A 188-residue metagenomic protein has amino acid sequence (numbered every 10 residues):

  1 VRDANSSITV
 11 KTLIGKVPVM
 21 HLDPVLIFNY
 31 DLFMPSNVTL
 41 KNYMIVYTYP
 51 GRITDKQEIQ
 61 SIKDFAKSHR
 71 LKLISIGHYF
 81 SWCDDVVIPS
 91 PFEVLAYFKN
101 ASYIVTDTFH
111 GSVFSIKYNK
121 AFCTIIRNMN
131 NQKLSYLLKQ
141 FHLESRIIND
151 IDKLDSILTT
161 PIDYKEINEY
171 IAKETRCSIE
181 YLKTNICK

Functional and structural regions predicted by a protein language model:
V1-K188: Active-site anion-handling motifs in enzyme catalytic cores
